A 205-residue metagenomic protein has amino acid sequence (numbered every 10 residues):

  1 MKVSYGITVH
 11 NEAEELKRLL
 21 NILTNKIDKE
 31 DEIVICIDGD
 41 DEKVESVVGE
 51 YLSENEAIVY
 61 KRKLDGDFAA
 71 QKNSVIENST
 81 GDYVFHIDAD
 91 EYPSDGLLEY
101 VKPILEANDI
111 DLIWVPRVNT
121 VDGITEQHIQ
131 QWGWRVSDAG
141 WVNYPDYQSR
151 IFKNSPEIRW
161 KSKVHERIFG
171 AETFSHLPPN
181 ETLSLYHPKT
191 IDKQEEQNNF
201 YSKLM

Functional and structural regions predicted by a protein language model:
K2-S4, E32: Cell-envelope/extracellular polymer assembly enzymes that use nucleotide-activated donors
I7-V9, I37: Short beta-strand/turn micro-motifs composed of small residues that flank or help shape donor/cofactor-binding pockets
E12-K26: Short, well-formed alpha-helical segments that are part of the catalytic scaffolds of diverse glycosyltransferases
I22, K29, I33-E50, L64 (+1 more regions): A conserved acidic beta->alpha catalytic loop
G49-A70, S74, N78: Conserved donor nucleotide-binding strand/loop of the catalytic core
A69-I76, Y92-M205: Catalytic-site signature of metal-activated, phosphate-bearing donor transferases, centered on the GT-A/GT-A-like
V84: Short aromatic/hydrophobic "clamp" motif used to bind/position activated sugar donors
